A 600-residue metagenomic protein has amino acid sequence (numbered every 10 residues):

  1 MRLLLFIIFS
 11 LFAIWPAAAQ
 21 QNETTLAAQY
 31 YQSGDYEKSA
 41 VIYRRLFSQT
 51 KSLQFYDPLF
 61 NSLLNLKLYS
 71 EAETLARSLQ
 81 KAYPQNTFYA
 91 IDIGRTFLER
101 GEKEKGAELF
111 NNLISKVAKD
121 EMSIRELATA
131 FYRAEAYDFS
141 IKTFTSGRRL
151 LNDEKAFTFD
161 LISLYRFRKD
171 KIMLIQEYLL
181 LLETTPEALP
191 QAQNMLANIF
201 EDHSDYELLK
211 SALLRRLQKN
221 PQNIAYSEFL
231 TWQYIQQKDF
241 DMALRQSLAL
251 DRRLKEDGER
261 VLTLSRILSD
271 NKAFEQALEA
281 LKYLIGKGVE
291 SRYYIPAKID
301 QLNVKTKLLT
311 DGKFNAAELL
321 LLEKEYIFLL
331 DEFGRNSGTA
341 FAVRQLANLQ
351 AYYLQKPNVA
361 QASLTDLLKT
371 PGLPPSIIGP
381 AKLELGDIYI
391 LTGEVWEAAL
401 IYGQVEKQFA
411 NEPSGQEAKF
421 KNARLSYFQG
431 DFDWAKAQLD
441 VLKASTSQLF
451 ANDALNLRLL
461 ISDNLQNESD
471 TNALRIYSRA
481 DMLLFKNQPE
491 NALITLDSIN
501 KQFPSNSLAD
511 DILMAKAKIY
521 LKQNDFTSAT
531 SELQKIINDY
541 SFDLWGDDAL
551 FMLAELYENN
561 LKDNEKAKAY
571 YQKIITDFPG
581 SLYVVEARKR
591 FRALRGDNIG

Functional and structural regions predicted by a protein language model:
L3-A13: Sec-dependent N-terminal signal peptides
L11-P16, L349: Short hydrophobic alpha-helical membrane-anchoring segments
A19-G600: Acidic, polar-rich low-complexity tracts and alpha-helical solenoid repeat scaffolds
